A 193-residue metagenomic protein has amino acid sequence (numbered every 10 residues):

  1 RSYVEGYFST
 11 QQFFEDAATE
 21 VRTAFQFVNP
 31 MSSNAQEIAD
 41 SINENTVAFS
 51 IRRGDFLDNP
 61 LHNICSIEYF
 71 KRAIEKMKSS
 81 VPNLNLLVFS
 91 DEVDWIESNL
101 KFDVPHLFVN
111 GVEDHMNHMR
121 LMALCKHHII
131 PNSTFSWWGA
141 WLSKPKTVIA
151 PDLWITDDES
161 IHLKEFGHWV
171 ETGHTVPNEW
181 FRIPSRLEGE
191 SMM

Functional and structural regions predicted by a protein language model:
R1-V81, V176, I183-P184, E188-M193: Secretory-pathway luminal glycosyltransferase catalytic domains
E75-H168: Donor-binding and catalytic core of enzymes assembling or modifying cell-surface/extracellular glycoconjugates
L153-M193: Pan-eukaryotic secretory-pathway lumenal catalytic ectodomains of glycan-active enzymes
